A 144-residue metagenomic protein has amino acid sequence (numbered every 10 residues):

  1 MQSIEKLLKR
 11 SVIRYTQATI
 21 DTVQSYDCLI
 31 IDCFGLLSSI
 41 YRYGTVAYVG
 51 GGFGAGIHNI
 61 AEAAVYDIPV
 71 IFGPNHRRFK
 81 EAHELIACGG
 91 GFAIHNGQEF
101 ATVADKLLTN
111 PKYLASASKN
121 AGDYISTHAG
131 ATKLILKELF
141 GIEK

Functional and structural regions predicted by a protein language model:
M1-K144: Nucleotide-activated sugar donor-binding and catalytic core shared by glycosyltransferases and related lipid-linked
